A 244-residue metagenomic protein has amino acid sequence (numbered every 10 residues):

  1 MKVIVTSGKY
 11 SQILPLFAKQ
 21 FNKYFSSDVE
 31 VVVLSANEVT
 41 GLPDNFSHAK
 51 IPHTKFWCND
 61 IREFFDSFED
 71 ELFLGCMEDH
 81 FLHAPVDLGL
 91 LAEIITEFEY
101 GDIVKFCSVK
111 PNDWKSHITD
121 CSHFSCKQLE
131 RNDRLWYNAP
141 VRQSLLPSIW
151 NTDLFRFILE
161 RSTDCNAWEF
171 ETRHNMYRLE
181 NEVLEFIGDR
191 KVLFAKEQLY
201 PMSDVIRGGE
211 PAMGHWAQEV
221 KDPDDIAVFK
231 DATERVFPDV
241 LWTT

Functional and structural regions predicted by a protein language model:
M1-L72: N-terminal anchoring/stem segment of glycosyltransferases
G8-S11, A36-T40, T54, D79-L82 (+4 more regions): Short, solvent-exposed loop/turn segments at secondary-structure junctions
A18-K19, R62, D70, P85-T96 (+2 more regions): Short alpha-helix within the catalytic core of nucleotide-sugar-dependent glycosyltransferases
V32-V33, F73-G75, D102-S108, I149 (+2 more regions): A structural signal for short, well-ordered beta-strand segments and their strand-loop junctions that often border
E71-F81: Short beta-strand-to-loop acidic/aromatic patch adjacent to the donor-nucleotide binding site
A84-W114: Conserved donor-nucleotide/metal-binding helix-loop-beta segment in metal-dependent transferases, i.e., the alpha-helix
T119-P140, L154: Short, flexible, basic/aromatic active-site loop/helix in glycosyltransferases
Y137-Q218: Catalytic core and acceptor-binding pocket of nucleotide-sugar-dependent glycosyltransferases
